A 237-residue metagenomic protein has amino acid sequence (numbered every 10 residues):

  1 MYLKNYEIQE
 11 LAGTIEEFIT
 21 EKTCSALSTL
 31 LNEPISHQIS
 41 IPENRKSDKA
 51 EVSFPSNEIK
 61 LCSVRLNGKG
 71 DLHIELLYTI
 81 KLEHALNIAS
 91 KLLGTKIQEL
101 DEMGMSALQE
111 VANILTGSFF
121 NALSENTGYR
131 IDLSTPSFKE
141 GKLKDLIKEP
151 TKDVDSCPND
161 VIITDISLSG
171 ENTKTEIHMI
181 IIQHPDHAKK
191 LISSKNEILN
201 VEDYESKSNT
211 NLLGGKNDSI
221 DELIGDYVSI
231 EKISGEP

Functional and structural regions predicted by a protein language model:
Y2-P237: Composition-driven recognition of glycine/serine/threonine/acidic- and proline-rich low-complexity segments and repeats
